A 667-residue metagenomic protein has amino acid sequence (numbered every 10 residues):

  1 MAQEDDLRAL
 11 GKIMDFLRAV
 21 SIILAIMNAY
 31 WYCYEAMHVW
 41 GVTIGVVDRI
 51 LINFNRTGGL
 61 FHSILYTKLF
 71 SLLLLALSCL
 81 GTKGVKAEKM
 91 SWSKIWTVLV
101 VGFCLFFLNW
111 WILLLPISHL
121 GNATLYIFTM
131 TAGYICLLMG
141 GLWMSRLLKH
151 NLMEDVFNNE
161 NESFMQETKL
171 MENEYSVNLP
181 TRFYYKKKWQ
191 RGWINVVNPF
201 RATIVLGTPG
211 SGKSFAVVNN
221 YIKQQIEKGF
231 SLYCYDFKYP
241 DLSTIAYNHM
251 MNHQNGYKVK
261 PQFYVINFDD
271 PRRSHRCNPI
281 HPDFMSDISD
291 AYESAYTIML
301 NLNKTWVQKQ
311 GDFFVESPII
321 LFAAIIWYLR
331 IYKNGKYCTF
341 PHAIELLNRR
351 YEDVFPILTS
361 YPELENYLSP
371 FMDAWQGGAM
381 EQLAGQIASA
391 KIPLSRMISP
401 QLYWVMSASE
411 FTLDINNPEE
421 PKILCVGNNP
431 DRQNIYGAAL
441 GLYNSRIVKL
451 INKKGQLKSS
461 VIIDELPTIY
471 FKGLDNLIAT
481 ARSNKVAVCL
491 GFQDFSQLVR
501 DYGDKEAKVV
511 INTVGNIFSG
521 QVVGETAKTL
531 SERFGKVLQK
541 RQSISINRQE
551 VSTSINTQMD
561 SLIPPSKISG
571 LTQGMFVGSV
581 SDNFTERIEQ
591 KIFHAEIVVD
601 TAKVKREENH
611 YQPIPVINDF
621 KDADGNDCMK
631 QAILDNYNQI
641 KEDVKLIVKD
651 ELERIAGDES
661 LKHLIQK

Functional and structural regions predicted by a protein language model:
M1-S211, F215, N220, K228 (+1 more regions): Basic- and hydrophobic-enriched, low-structure N-terminal and domain-boundary segments that flank ATP-binding catalytic
A25, V42, K149-M153, I194-V486 (+3 more regions): P-loop NTPase motor domains
I52-R56, Q166-E172, A438, E465-T468 (+2 more regions): A short glycine-/small-residue-rich loop at the edge of a beta-strand within enzyme catalytic domains
L75-S78, T82-K83, G441, S445 (+3 more regions): Hydrophobic alpha-helical segments involved in membrane association or supramolecular assembly
F183-W189, N303-F313, R541-Q558: Low-complexity, polar-biased intrinsically disordered regions enriched in Pro/Ser/Thr/Gly
I478-T480, N484-A487, G491-V580: Conserved ATP-driven motor cores of ASCE-family P-loop NTPases powering translocation/secretion/packaging/pilus
F534, F593-E596, E607-N609: Short intrinsically disordered coil segments
E586-V598: Short amphipathic beta-strand/extended segments with alternating polar/hydrophobic composition
